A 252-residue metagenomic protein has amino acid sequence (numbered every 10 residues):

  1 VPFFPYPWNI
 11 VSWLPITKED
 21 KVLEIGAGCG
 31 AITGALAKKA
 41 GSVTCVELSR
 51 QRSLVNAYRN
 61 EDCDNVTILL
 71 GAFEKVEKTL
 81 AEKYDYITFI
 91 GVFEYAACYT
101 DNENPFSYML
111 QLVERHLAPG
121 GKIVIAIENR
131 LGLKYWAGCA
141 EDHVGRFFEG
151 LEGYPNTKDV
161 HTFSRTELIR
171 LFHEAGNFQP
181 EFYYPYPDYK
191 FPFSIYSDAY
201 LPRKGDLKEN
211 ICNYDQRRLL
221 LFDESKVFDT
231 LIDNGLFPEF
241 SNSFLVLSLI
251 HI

Functional and structural regions predicted by a protein language model:
P2-D20: Conserved alpha-helix/loop element of class I SAM-dependent methyltransferases that forms part of the SAM/SAH-binding
E19-G28: Conserved class I S-adenosyl-L-methionine
C29-A40: Conserved SAM-binding loop of SAM-dependent methyltransferases across substrates and taxa, primarily the Class I
D62-F73: Conserved SAM-binding strand-loop segment of SAM-dependent methyltransferases
N104-K122: A short glycine-rich, Lys/Arg-flanked "PGG" loop and its adjoining helix->strand segment in the class I
V124-F147: Conserved class I S-adenosyl-L-methionine
K158-F182: Short alpha-helix
I250-I252: Conserved small/polar residues in nucleotide/adenosyl-binding loops
